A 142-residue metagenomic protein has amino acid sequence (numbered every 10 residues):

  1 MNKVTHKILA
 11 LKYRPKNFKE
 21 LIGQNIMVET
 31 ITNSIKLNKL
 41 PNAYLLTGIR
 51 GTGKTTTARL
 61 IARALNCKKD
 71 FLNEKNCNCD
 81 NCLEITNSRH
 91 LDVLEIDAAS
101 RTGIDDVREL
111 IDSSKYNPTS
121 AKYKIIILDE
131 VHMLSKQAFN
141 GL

Functional and structural regions predicted by a protein language model:
M1-L142: P-loop/Walker A NTP-binding region and its immediately flanking N-terminal helices in P-loop NTPase folds
